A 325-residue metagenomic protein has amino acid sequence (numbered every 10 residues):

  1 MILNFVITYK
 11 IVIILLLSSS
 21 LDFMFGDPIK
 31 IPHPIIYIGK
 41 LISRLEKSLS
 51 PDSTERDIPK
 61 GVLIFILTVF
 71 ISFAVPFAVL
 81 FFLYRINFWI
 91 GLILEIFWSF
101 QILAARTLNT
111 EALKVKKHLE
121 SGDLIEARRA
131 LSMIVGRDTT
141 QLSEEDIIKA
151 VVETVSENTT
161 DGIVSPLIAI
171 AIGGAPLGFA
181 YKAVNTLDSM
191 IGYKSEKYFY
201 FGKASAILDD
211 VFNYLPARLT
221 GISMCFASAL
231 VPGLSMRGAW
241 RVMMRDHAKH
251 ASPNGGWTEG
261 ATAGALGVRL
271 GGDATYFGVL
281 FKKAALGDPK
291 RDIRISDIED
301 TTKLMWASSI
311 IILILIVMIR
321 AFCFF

Functional and structural regions predicted by a protein language model:
M1-A180, V184, G192-F325: Hydrophobic alpha-helical transmembrane segments
S189: Glycine-rich phosphate/dinucleotide-binding loop and adjoining beta-alpha-beta core of small-molecule
